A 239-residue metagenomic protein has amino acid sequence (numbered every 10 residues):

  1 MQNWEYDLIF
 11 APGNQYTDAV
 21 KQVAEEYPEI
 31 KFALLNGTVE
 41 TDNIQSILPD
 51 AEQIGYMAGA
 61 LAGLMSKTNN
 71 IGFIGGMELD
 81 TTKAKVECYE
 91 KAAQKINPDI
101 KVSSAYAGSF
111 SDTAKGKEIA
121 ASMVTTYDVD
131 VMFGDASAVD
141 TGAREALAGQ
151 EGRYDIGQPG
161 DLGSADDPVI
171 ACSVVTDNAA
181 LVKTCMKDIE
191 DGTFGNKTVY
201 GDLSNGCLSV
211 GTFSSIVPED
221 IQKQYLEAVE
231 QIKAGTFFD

Functional and structural regions predicted by a protein language model:
M1-D239: A residue-level marker of the well-folded mature domains of exported/periplasmic proteins
